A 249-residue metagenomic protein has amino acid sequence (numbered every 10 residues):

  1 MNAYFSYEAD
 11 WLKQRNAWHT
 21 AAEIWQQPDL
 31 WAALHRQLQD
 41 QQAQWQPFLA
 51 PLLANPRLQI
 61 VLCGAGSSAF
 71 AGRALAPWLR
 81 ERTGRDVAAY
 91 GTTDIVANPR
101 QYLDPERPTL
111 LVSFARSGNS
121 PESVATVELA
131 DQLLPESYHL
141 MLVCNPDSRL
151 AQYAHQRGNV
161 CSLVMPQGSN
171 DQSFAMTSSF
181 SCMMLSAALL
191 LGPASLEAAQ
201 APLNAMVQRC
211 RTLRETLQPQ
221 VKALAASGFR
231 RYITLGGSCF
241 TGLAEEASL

Functional and structural regions predicted by a protein language model:
M1-L30: N-terminal amphipathic/basic leader segments beginning at the initiator methionine
F5-S6, I60-L62, L111, R231-I233: A short, structure-level motif marking secondary-structure boundaries and short turns
W11-Q14, S113, C210-L213: Short acidic/polar alpha-helix capping motifs at helix-coil junctions
A17-T20, L62, S67-W78, T234-S248: Conserved phosphate/anionic-ligand binding catalytic regions in large, soluble enzymes, centered on
H19, A33, G118: Short, surface-exposed alpha-helical recognition segments that flank or form part of ligand/macromolecule-binding
A22-E23, P28-D29, L34-A50, N55-R57 (+1 more regions): Active-site phosphate/pyrophosphate-binding segments
L53-N204: Glycine-rich phosphate-binding loops that contact phosphosugars or nucleotide phosphates
